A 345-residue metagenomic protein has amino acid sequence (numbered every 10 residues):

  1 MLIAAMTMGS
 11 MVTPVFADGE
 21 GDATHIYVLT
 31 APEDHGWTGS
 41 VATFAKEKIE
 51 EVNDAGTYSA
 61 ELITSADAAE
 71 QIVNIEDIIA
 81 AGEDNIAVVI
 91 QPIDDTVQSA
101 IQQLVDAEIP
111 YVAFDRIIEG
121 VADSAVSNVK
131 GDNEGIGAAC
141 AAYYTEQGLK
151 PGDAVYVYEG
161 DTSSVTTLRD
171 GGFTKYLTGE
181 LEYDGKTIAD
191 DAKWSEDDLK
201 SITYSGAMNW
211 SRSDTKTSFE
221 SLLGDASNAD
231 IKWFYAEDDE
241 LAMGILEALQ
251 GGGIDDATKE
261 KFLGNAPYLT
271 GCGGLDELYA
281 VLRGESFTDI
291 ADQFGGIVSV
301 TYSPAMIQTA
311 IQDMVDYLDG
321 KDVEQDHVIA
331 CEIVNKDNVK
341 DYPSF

Functional and structural regions predicted by a protein language model:
M1-F16: Sec-dependent N-terminal signal peptides of Gram-positive bacterial secreted proteins and lipoproteins
F16-F345: A residue-level marker of the well-folded mature domains of exported/periplasmic proteins
